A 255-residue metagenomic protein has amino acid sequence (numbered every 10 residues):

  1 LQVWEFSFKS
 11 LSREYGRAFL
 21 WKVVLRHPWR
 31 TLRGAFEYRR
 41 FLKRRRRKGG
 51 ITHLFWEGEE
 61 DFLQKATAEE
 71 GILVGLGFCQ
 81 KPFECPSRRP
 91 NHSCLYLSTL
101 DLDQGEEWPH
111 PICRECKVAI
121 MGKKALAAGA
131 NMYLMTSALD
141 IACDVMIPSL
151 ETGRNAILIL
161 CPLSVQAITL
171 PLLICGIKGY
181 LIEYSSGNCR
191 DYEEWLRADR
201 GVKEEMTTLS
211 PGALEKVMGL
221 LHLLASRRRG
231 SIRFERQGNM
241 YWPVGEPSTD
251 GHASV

Functional and structural regions predicted by a protein language model:
L1-E84: Electropositive, gly/pro-rich neighborhoods at or near active sites that engage anionic ligands
F6, L54, L95-L97, I232-F234 (+1 more regions): Hydrophobic transmembrane signal anchors and adjacent membrane-proximal interface regions, especially in viral
K9, G122, C143, E215-H222: Generic detector of well-ordered alpha-helical segments enriched in charged/polar residues, highlighting helical
F19, V23, C116, I120 (+1 more regions): Conserved active-site and cofactor/substrate-binding residues in soluble primary-metabolism enzymes
I51-N155, Q166-P171, S186-Y192: Conserved mixed alpha/beta catalytic, RNA-binding, or beta-rich assembly cores of soluble enzyme, regulatory
Y133-M135, L158-L160, Y180-L181: Short hydrophobic alpha-helical runs that function as membrane-insertion/retention elements
L163: Basic amphipathic recognition helices
I168-V255: C-terminal functional extensions of proteins
